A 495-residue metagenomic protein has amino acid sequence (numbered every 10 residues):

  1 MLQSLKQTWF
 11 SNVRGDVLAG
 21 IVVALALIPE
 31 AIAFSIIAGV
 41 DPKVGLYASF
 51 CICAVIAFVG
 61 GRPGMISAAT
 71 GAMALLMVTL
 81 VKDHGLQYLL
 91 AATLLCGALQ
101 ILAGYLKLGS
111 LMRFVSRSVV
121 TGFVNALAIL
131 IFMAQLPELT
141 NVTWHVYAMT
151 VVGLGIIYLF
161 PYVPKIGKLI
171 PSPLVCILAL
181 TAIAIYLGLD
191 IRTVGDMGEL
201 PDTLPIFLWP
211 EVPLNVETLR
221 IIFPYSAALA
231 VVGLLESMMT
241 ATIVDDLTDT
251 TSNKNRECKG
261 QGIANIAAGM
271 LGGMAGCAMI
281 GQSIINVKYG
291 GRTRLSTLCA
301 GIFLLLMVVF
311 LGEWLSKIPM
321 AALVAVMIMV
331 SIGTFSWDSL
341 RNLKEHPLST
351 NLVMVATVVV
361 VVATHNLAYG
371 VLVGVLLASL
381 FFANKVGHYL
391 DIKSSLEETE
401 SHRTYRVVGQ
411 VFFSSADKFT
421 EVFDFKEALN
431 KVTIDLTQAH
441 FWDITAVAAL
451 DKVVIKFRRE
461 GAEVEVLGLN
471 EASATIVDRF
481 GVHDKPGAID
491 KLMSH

Functional and structural regions predicted by a protein language model:
M1-L377, F381, V386-L390: Transmembrane helical cores of multi-pass ion-transport proteins
Q3, D190, D443, S494-H495: Polar low-complexity intrinsically disordered regions
G333-K485: The feature marks cytosolic C-terminal regulatory regions of anion transporters and related permeases
H483-H495: Acidic, Ser/Thr-rich peripheral helices and adjacent loops at domain boundaries
